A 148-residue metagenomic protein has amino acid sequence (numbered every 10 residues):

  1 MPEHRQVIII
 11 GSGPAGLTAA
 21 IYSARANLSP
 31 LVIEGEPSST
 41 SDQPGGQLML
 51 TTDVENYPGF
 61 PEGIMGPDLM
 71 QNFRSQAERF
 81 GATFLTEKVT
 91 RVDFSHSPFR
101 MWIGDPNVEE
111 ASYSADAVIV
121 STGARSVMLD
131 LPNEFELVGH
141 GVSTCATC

Functional and structural regions predicted by a protein language model:
M1-I10, R25-A26, L31-G35, F84-C148: FAD-binding core/adjacent interface of flavoenzyme oxidoreductases
R5-F80: Beta1-alpha1 glycine-rich phosphate/pyrophosphate-binding loop at the start of Rossmann-like nucleotide-binding domains
